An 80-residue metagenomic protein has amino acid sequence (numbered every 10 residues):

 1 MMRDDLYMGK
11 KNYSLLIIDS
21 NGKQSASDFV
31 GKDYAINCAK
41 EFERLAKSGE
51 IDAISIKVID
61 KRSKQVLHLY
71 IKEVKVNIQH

Functional and structural regions predicted by a protein language model:
M2-S25: Short aromatic-glycine-(Arg/Gly/Cys) micro-motifs in beta-strand/loop hairpins
D4, G22, A26, Y34-I36 (+2 more regions): A broad "ordered helical/assembly scaffold" signature
D4, K11-Y13, D33, E41 (+3 more regions): N-terminal cationic leader/targeting segments used for protein routing and processing
D19, V30-I54: A short, charged, amphipathic alpha-helix used as a generic interaction element across diverse proteins
G22-D28, K64-L69: Surface-exposed loop/edge segments in extracytoplasmic proteins
R44-H80: Short, mixed-charge low-complexity intrinsically disordered segments
